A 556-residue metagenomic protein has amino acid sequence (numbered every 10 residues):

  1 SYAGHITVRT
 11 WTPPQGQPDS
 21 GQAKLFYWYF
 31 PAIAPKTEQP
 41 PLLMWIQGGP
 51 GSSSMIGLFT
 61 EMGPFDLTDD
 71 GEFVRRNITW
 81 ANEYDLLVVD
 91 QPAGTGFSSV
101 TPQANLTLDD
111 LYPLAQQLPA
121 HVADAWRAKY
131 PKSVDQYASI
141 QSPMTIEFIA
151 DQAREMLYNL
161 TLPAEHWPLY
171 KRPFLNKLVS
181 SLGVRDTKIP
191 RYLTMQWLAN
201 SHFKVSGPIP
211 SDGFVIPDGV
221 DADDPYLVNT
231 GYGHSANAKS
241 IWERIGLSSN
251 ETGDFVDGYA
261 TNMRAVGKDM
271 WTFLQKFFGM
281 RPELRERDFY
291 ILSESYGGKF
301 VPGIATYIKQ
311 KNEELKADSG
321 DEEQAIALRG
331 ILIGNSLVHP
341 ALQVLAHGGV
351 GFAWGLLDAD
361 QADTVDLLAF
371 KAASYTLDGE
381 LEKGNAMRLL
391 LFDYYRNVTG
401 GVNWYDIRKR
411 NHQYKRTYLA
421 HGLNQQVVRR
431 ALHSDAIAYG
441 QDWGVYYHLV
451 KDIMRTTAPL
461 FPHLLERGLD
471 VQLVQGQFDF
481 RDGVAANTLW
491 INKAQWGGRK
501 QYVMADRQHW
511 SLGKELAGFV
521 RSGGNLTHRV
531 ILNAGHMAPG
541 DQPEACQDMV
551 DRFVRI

Functional and structural regions predicted by a protein language model:
S1-I556: Terminal and linker regions of secretory-pathway proteins
